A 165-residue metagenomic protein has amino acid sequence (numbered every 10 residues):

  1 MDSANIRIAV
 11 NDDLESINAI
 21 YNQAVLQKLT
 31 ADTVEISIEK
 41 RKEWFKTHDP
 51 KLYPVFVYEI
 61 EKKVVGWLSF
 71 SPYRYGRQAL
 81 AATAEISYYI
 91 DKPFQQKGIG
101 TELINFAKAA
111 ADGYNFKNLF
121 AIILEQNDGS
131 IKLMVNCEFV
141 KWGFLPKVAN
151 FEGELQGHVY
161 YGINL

Functional and structural regions predicted by a protein language model:
A4-A19: A short beta-loop-alpha structural element at the N-terminal edge of CoA-dependent acyl/N-acetyltransferase catalytic
N18, N22-F45: Conserved GNAT-fold acetyl-CoA-binding loop/helix
Y21, M134, F139, Y161: Conserved active-site tyrosine of GNAT-family acetyltransferases
I36-P93, I104, N164: Acetyl-CoA-dependent GNAT
Y75, F120-I123, V140-G157: Conserved catalytic-core motifs of GNAT/GCN5-like acyltransferases
Q95, A121-I131: Conserved beta-strand-loop-alpha-helix junction that forms the acyl-donor binding cleft
Q96-A109, K132-N136: Conserved acetyl-CoA-binding loop-helix of GNAT-fold acetyltransferases
A111-I123: Conserved GNAT acetyl-CoA-binding A-motif
